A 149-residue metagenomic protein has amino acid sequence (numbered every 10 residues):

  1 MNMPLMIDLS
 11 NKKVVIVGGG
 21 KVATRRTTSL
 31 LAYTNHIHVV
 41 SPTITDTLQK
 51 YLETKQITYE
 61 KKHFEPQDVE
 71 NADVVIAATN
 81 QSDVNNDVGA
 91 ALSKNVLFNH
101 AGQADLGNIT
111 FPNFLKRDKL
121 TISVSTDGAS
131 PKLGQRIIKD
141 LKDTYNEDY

Functional and structural regions predicted by a protein language model:
M1-L9, F111-P112: A short, basic/flexible loop-to-alpha-helix module at the beginning of a structural domain
L5-R26, L133: Glycine-rich adenosine-cofactor-binding loop
D8, K116-Y149: Adenosine-phosphate binding glycine-rich loop
G20-V22, D83, G128: Residue-level detector of alpha-helix initiation sites
Y33-Y51: NAD(P)-binding Rossmann-fold cofactor-contacting core
S41-D46, H63-F64, D83: Short, polar loop motifs at secondary-structure junctions
E53-E70: Glycine-rich, highly charged phosphate/nucleotide-binding loops
V74-A78, N85-T110: ADP-ribose/adenylate-binding Rossmann-like module
